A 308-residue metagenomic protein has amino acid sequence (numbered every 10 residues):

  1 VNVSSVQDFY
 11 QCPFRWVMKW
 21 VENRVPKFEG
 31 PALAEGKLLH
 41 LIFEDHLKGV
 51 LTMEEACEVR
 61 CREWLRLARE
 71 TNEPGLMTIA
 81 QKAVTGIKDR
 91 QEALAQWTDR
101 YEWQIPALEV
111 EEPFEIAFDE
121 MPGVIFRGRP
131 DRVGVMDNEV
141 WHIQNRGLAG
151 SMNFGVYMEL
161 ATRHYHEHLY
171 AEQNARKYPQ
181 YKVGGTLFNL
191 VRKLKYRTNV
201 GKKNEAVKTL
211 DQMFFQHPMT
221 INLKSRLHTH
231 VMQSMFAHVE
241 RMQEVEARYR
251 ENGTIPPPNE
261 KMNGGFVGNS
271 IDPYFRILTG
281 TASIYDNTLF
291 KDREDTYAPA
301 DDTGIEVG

Functional and structural regions predicted by a protein language model:
V1, P13-P26, I143, A149-N153 (+1 more regions): Short amphipathic alpha-helical segments and their helix-coil junctions
V3-L51, E109-E112, G268-I277: Nuclease catalytic cores
E22, E44-L51, G134, L148-S151 (+1 more regions): Hydrophobic/aromatic-lined pockets within catalytic cores
N23, E115, A149-G150, V191-K195: Short, solvent-exposed loop/turn segments at secondary-structure junctions
P31, E35, L39, L76 (+1 more regions): Hydrophobic (often cysteine-bearing) scaffold residues that line and stabilize catalytic clefts of nucleotide/cofactor
L41-F118: A non-catalytic, helix-rich entry segment at domain boundaries
I105, E109-H166, A171: Non-catalytic protein-protein interaction segments used by genome-maintenance enzymes to assemble and couple activities
E159-A161, E172-G308: Metal-dependent nuclease catalytic regions and adjoining charged, substrate-binding loops involved in nucleic-acid end
